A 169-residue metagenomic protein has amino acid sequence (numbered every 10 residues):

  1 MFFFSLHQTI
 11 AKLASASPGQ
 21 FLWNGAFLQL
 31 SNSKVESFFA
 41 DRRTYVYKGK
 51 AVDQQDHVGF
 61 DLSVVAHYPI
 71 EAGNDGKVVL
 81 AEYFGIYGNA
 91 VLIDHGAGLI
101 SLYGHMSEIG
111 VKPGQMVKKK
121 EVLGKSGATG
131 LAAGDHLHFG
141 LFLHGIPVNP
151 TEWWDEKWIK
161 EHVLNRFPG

Functional and structural regions predicted by a protein language model:
M1-A16, Q20: Surface-exposed beta-loop interaction hotspot
L28-P168: Catalytic cores of peptidoglycan-degrading enzymes
